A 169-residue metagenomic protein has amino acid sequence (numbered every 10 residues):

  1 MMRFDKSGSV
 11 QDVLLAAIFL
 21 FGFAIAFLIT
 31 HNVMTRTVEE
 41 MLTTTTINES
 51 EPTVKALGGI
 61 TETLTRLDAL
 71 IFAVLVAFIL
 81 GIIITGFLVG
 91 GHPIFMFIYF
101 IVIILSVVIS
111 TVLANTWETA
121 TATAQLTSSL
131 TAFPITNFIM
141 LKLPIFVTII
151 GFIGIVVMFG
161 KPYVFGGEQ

Functional and structural regions predicted by a protein language model:
M1-F19: Glycine-centered recognition micro-motifs in short, flexible terminal segments and loops
L15-Q169: Long, compositionally biased, intrinsically disordered regions
